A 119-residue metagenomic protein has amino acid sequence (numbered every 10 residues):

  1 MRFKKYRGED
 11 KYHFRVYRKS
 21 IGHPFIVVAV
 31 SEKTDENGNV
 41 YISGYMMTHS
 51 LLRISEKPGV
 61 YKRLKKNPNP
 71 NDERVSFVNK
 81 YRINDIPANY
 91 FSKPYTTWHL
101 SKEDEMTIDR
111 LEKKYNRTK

Functional and structural regions predicted by a protein language model:
M1, M46-M47, M106: Detector for methionine-enriched segments
M1-K19: Short coil-to-beta transition motif at edge beta-strands of beta-rich domains
K5-Y6, D10, K33, N37 (+4 more regions): Intrinsic disorder/low-complexity segments enriched in polar/small residues
D10-Y12, I21-I26, S76: Short beta-strand or tight-loop elements that sit immediately N-terminal to catalytic metal-binding acidic residues
I21-K66: Compact nucleic-acid interaction/catalytic patches
K62-K119: C-terminal terminal-subdomain/extension
